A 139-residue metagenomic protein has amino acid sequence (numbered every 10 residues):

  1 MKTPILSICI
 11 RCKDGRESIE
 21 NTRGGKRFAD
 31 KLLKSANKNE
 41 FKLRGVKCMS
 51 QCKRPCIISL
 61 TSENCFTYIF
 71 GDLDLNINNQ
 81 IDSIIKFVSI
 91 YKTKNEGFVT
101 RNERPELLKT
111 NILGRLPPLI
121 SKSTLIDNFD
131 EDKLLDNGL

Functional and structural regions predicted by a protein language model:
M1-D14, D127-L139: Polybasic, low-complexity association/targeting segments
K2-S7, A29-Q51: Immediate flanking context of iron-sulfur cluster ligation sites
C9-C12, C48, C56: Functionally engaged cysteine thiol sites
D14-K34, K38, P55-I77: Iron-sulfur (Fe-S) cluster-binding segments and ferredoxin-like electron-carrier domains, especially [2Fe-2S]
F41-C48, K53, D74-N102: Short Fe-S-cluster ligation motifs
C48, I69-D72, E106-L107: Residue-level preference for alpha-helix termini and adjacent loops
S59-C65, F87-L139: Short flanking/linker segments adjacent to small metal-binding domains or redox-active Cys/His motifs
